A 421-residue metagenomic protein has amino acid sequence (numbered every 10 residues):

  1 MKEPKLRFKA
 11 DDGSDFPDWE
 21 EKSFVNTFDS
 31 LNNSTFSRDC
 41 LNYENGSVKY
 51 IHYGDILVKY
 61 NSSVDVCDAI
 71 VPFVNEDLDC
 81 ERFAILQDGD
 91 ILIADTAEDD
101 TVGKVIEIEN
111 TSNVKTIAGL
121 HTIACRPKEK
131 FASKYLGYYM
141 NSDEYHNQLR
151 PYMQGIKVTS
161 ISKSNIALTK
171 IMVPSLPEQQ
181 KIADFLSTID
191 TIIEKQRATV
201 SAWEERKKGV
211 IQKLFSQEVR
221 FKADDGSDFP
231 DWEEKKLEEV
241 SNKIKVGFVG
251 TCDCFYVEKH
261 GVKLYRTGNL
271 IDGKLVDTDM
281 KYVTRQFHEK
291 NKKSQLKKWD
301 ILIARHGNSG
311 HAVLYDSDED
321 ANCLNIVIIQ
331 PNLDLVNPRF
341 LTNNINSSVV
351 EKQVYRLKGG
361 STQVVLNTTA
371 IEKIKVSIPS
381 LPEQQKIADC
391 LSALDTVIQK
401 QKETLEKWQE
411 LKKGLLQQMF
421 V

Functional and structural regions predicted by a protein language model:
M1-F16, T188, K195-E234, E403-V421: Short amphipathic coiled-coil heptad-repeat segments
P4, R38, V114-I123, F131-K134 (+7 more regions): A short glycine-rich beta-alpha junction/loop motif
K5-T35, L168, A223-F248, K373: Non-catalytic DNA-recognition/assembly elements of restriction-modification systems
A10-G13, S37, D77-C80, T111 (+7 more regions): Short, solvent-exposed loop/turn positions at domain surfaces that link secondary-structure elements or cap domain
V25-L41, D55-I91, E238-D253, G268-K298: Sequence-specific dsDNA recognition surfaces
L57-P72, I91-A118, I123, K134-Y138 (+6 more regions): Short, ligand-facing micro-motifs at secondary-structure edges
A97, F185-S187, G307, C390-S392: Short, surface-exposed secondary-structure boundary micro-motifs
E178-D184, Q385-K386: Short, solvent-exposed linear patches
